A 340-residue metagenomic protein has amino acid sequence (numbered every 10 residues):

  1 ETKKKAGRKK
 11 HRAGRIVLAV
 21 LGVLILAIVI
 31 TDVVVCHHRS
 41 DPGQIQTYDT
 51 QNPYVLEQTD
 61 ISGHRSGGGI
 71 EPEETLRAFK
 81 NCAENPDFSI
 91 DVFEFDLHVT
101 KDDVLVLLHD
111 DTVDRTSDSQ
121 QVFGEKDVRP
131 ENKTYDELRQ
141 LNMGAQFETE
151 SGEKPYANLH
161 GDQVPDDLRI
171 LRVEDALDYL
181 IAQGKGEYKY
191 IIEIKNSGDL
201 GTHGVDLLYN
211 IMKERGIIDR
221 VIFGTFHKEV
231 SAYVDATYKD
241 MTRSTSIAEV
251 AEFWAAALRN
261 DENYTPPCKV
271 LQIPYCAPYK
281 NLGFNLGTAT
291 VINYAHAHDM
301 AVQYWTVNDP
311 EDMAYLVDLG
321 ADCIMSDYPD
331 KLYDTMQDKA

Functional and structural regions predicted by a protein language model:
T2-A340: Phosphate-group recognition and catalysis centered on beta-loop-alpha active-site segments
